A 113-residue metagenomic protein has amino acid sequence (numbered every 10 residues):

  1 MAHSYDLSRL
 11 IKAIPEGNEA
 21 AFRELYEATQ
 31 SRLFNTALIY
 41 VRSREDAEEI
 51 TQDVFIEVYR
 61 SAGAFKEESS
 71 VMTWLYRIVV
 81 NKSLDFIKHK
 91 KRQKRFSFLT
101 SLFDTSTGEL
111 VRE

Functional and structural regions predicted by a protein language model:
M1-K12, T100-E113: Intrinsic, short, N-terminal disordered tails of RNA polymerase sigma-factor systems
M1-R32, I39: N-terminal module of bacterial RNA polymerase sigma factors
P15-E16, I39, F55-S70, H89-K90: Sigma70-family region 2
L25, T73-W74, K90: Alpha-helical DNA-contacting segments of helix-turn-helix folds
N35, E49-I56, S69-N81: Structural recognition of an alpha-helix C-terminal capping motif at a helix-to-coil junction
S43: Helix-turn-helix DNA-binding motif, specifically the short coil turn and the N-cap/start of the second
A64-K66, V80-F98, V111: Arg/Lys-rich amphipathic alpha helix in sigma70-family domain 2
